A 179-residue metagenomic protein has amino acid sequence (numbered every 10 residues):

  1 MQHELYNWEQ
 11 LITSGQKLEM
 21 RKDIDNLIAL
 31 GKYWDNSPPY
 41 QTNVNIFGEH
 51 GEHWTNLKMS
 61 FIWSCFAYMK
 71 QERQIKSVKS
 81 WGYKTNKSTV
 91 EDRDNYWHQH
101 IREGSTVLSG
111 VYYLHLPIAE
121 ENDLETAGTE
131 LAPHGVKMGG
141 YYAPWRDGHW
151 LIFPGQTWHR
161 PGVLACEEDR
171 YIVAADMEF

Functional and structural regions predicted by a protein language model:
M1-Q74, D94: Non-heme Fe(II)/2-oxoglutarate
Q74, V78-V163, D169-Y171, F179: Catalytic core of non-heme Fe(II) oxygenases with the double-stranded beta-helix
D176: An acidic/histidine-cluster motif and surrounding catalytic segment that typifies divalent-metal-assisted enzyme active
